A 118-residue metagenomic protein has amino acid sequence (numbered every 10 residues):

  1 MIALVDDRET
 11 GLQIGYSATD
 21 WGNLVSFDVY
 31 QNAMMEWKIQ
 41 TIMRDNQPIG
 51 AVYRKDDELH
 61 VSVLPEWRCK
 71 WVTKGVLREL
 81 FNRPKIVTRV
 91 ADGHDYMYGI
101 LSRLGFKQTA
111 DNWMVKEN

Functional and structural regions predicted by a protein language model:
M1-D28: Short amphipathic alpha-helix that is part of the acyltransferase structural core
N32-G50: Conserved beta-hairpin
P48-V61, D111: A conserved beta-turn-beta hairpin within the catalytic core of GNAT-like acetyltransferases that forms part
E58, P84-R89: Hydrophobic beta-strand segments of well-ordered beta-sheets in folded domains
E58-V72: A short, internal acetyl-CoA/4′-phosphopantetheine-binding micro-motif in the GNAT/acyltransferase core
R68-N82, G99, R103: Conserved acetyl-CoA-binding loop-helix of GNAT-fold acetyltransferases
V87-R103, K107-Q108: Conserved beta-strand-loop-alpha-helix junction that forms the acyl-donor binding cleft
K107-N118: Conserved catalytic-core motifs of GNAT/GCN5-like acyltransferases
